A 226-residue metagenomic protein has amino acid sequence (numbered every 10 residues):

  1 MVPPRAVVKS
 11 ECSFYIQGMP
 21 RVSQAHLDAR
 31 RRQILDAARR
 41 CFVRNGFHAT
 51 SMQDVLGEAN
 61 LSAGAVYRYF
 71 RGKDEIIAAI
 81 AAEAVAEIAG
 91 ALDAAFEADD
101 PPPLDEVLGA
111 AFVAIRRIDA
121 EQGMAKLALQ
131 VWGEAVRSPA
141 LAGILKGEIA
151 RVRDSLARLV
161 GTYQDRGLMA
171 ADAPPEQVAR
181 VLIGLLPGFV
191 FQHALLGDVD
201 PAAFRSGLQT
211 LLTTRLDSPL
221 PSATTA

Functional and structural regions predicted by a protein language model:
M1-A29, L220-A226: N-terminal intrinsically disordered/low-complexity leader segments
Q33, A37-E75, A79: Helix-turn-helix
G57, R71-E75, A79, D100 (+6 more regions): Residues in soluble alpha-helical coiled-coils and helical-bundle/repeat scaffolds
A79, D93-A125, P175-L182, R205 (+2 more regions): Hydrophobic alpha-helical connector segments
A82-I88: Short, basic, alpha-helical segments at the C-terminal edge of helix-turn-helix-like DNA-binding modules
F112-R158: Short secondary-structure transition hinges
A142-K146, A150, Q164-L212, P219-A226: Hydrophobic/aromatic-rich alpha-helical bundle segments in the mid-to-C-terminal region
